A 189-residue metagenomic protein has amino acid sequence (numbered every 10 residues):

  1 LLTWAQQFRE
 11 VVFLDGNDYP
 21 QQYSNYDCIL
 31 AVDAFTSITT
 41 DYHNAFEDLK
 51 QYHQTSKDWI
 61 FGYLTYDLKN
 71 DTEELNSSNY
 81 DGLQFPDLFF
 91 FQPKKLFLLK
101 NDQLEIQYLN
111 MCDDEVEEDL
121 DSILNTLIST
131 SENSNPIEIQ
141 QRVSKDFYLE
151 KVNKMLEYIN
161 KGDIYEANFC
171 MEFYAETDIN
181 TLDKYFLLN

Functional and structural regions predicted by a protein language model:
L1-N189: Extended alpha-helical targeting/anchoring segments, especially N-terminal organellar/secretory targeting helices
